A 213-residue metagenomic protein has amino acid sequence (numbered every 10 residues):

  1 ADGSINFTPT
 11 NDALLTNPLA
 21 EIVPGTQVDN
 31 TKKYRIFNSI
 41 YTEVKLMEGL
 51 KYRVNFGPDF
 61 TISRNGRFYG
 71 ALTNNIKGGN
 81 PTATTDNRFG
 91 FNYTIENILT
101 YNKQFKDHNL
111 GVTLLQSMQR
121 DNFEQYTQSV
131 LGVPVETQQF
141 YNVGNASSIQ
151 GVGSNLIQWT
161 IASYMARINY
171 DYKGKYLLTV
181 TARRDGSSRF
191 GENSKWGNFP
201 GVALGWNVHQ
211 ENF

Functional and structural regions predicted by a protein language model:
A1-I22, R67-T82, E124-V152: Surface-exposed loop/turn segments flanking beta-strands in extracellular/periplasmic regions
A20-D59, S63-R67, T84-Q104, F123-Q125 (+2 more regions): Outer-membrane beta-barrel transmembrane strands
E48, K106-H108, G174, P200 (+1 more regions): Short coil turns and loop connectors of transmembrane beta-barrels in diderm outer membranes and organellar homologs
K51-R53, N109-T113, L177-T179, G201 (+1 more regions): Residue-level detector of the transmembrane beta-barrel scaffold of outer-membrane proteins
I62-R67, H108, D121-T127, R189-N193 (+1 more regions): Outer-membrane beta-barrel proteins
E96-T100, G201-E211: Short, well-ordered amphipathic alpha-helices
R184-S188: Conserved short loop/turn motifs at secondary-structure junctions
N193, F199-G201: Outer-membrane beta-barrel domain signature, especially the mid-to-C-terminal portions of large Gram-negative OMP
